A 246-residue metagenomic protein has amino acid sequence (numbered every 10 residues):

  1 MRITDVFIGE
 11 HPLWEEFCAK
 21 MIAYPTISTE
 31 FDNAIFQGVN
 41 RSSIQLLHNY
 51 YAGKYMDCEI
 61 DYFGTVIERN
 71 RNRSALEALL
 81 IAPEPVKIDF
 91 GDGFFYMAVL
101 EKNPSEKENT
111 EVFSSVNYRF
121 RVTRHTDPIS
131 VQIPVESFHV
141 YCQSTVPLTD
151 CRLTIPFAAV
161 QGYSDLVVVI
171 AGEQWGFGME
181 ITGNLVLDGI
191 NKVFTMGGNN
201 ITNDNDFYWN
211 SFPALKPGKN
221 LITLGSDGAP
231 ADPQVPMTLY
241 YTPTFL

Functional and structural regions predicted by a protein language model:
M1-G53, F94-E106: Solvent-exposed edge beta-strands and adjacent loop segments that serve as assembly or binding interfaces
R2-I8, P85-I88, D165-V168, V193-M196: Short polybasic amphipathic segments
I3, I8, G64, I129-S130: Extracellular/secreted glycoprotein ectodomains characterized by long, lumenal stretches of O-glycosylated
F7-H11, T65-P104, L221: Short, acidic/charged, Gly/Pro-enriched secondary-structure junctions
M21-T29, A82-I129: Short beta-strand and beta-hairpin "edge-sheet" elements
S43-V66, E111-T126, N220: Oligomerization/assembly interface segments of phage tail-like spikes and tubes
Y50-K54, L80-A82, T110-S114, T145-T149 (+2 more regions): Solvent-exposed loop and beta-edge segments used for protein-protein assembly and interaction
T126-L246: Intrinsically disordered, low-complexity segments enriched in serine, threonine, and glycine
